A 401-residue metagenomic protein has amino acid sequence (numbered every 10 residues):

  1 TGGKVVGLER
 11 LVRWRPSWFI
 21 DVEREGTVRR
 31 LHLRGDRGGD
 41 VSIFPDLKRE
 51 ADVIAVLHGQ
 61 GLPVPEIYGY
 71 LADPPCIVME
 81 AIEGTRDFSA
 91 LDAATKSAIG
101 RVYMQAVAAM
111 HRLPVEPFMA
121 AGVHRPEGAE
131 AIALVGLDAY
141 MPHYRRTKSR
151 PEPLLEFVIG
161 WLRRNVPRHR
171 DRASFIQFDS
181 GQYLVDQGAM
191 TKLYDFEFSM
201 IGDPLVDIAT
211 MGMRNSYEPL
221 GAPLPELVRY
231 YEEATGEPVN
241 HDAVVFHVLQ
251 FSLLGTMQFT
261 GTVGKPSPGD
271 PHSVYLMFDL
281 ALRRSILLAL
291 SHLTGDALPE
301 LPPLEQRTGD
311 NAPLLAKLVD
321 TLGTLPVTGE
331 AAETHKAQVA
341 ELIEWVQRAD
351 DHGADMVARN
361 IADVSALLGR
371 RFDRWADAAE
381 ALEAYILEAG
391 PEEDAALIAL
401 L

Functional and structural regions predicted by a protein language model:
T1-V5: Juxta-kinase regulatory segment immediately upstream of eukaryotic protein kinase catalytic domains
E9-L155, R170: ATP-binding pocket architecture of kinase catalytic cores
A173-S180: Catalytic-loop of the protein kinase fold
Q182-K192: Conserved protein kinase catalytic/activation segment
Y194-S199: Activation of the activation-loop gatekeeper triad in protein kinase-fold domains
L205-V239, L249-P271, M277-L293: Active-site activation/catalytic loop segments of kinase-like enzymes and analogous catalytic loops in related
H292-A316: Charged, amphipathic alpha-helical linkers/stalks
G309-E341, R348-L401: C-terminal amphipathic alpha-helical interaction region
